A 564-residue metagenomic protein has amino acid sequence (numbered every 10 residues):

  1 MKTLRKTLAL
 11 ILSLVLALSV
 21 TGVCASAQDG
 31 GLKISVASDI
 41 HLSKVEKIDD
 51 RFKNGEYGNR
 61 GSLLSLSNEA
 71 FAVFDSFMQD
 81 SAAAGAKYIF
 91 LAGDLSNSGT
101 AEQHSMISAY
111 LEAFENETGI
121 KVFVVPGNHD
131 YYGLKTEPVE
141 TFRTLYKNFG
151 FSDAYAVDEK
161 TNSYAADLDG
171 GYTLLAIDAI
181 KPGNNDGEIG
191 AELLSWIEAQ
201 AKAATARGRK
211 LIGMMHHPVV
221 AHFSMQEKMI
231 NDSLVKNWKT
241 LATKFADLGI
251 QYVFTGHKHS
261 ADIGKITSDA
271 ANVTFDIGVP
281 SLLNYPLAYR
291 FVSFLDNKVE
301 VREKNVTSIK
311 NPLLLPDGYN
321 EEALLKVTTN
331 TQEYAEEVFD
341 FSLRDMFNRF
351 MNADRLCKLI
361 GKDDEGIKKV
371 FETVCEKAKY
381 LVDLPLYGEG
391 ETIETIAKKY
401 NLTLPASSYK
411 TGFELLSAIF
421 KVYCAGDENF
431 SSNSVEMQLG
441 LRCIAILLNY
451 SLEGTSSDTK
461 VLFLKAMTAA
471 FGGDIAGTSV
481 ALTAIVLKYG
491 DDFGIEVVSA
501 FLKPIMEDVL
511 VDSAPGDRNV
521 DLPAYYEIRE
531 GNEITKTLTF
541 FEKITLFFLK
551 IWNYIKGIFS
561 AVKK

Functional and structural regions predicted by a protein language model:
M1-I11: Bacterial N-terminal signal peptides that target proteins for export
T3, S26-G30, L315-K564: Non-catalytic terminal accessory segments
L12-L16, V20: Hydrophobic core
A27-A101: N-terminal active-site segment of His-dependent metallophosphoesterases
G31-V45, G171-K181, M214, T274-P280 (+1 more regions): Active-site-proximal beta-strand elements of phosphoester/diester hydrolases
D39, G93-D94, G127-N128, H216 (+1 more regions): Active-site glycine-centered loops adjacent to acidic/histidine catalytic or metal-binding residues that shape
A82-Y88, T173-L175, N184-F275, Y380-Y387: His/acidic metal-ligating clusters that form di-metal
A101, S105-W196, K202, A270-F275 (+2 more regions): Extended active-site neighborhood of metal-dependent phosphoesterases/phosphodiesterases
